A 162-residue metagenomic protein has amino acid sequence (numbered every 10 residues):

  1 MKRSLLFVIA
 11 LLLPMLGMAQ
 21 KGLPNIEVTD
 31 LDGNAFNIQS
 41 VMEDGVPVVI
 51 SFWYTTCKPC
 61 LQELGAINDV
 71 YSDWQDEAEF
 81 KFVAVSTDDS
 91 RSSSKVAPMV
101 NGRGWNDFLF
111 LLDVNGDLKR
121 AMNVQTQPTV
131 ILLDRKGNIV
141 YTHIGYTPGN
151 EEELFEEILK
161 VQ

Functional and structural regions predicted by a protein language model:
M1-S4: Positively charged n-region of N-terminal signal peptides that target proteins for export
P14-L16: N-terminal signal peptide c-region/cleavage motif recognized by signal peptidases
A19-K21, N34: Boundary of Sec targeting at the N-terminus
E27-P47: A short beta-strand-turn-helix
S51-C57: Aromatic-flanked redox-active Cys/Sec active sites in thiol-based oxidoreductases, especially the WC-centered
Q62-R103, N115-R120: Structural microenvironment flanking redox-active thiols in thiol-disulfide oxidoreductases
M99-L133: Short, internal strand/loop/helix patches that form the active-site neighborhood or redox-interaction surface
L132-Q162: Thiol-/selenol-based redox modules, centered on thioredoxin-like and closely related oxidoreductase domains
